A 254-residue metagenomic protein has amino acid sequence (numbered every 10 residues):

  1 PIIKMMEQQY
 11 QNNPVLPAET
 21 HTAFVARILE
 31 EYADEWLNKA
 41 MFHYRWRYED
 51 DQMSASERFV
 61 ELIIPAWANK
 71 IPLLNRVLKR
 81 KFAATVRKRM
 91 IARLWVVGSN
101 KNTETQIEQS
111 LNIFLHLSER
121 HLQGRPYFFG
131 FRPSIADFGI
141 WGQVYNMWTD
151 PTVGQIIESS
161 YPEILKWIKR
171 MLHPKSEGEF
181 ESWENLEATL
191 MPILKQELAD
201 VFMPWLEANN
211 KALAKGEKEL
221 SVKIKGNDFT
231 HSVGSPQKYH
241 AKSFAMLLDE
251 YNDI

Functional and structural regions predicted by a protein language model:
P1-R76, F128, W148, D200-I254: GST-like domain detector, emphasizing the conserved glutathione-binding G-site in the N-terminal thioredoxin-like
Y10-P14, V97-N102, G124-F129, P151-I156: Inter-helical turn/loop segments and adjacent helix faces that build the functional surface of alpha-helical bundle
H21-I28, Q106-I113, L117, E163-K166: A non-catalytic, amphipathic alpha-helix used as a structural packing/dimerization or gating element in enzyme scaffolds
D51-E108: Divalent-metal (Mg2+/Mn2+/Ca2+)-assisted nucleotide/phosphate chemistry catalytic cores
L94-F128: Short N-terminal edge-element motif at the start of the domain
R120-H121, Q143-E177: Short His-centered aromatic/hydrophobic patch
F128-W148: GST superfamily/GST-like fold recognition
H173, E181-M203: Small-residue-rich helix-loop
